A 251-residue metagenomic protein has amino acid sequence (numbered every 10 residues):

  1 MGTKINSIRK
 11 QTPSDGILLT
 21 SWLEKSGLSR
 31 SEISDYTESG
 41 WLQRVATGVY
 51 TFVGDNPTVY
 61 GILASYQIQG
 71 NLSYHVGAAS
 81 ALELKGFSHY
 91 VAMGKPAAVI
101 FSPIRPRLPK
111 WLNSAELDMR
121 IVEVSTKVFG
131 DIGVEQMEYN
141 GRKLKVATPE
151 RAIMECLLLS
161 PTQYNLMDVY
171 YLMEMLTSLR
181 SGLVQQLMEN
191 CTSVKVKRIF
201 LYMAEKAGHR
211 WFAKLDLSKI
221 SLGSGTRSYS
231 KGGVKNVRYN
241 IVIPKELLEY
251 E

Functional and structural regions predicted by a protein language model:
M1-A79, T177-V196, E249-Y250: Short beta-edge/loop segments at beta->alpha junctions of small alpha/beta modules that act as binding/recognition
S21-E24, S80, G94-A97, L166-V169 (+2 more regions): Short coil/turn segments at secondary-structure boundaries
E38-G40, Y50-T51, P96-F101, K219: Short linear loop/turn motifs
L63-I68, N113-L117, A204-G208: Long, compositionally biased
S65-Y90, K95-P96, I220, T226-R227 (+3 more regions): Positively charged, aromatic-accented nucleic-acid-binding surfaces
A78-D131: Exposed, interaction-prone assembly regions rather than primary DNA-binding/catalytic cores
D131-E251: Hydrophobic alpha-helical interaction segments
